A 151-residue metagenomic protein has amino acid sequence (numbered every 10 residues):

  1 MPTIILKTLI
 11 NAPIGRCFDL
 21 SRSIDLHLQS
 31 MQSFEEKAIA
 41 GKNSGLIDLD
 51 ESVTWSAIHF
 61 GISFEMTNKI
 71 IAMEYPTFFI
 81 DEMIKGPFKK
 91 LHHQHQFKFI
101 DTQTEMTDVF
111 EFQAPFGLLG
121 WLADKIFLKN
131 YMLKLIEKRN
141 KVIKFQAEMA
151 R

Functional and structural regions predicted by a protein language model:
M1-S44, D48: Hydrophobic ligand-binding cavity/cleft-lining segments
T3-I5, S63-T67, K90-H93: Short, surface-exposed coil-to-beta transition loops
I5-N11, K69, Q96-K98, E111: Generic structural detector for well-ordered beta-strands
I10-A12, H59-G61, A72, P87 (+1 more regions): Beta-strand elements of well-folded, non-transmembrane domains
I14-G15, L46, I71-P76, Q96-E105: A short, structured loop/turn motif at beta-sheet edges
R16-S21, H27, V53, I70 (+3 more regions): Hydrophobic pocket/interface hotspot
A38-K85, K138-R151: Glycine-rich portal/gate segments that line the openings of hydrophobic small-molecule binding cavities
M83-L133: Beta-strand/loop substructures that line and gate deep hydrophobic ligand-binding cavities in soluble
